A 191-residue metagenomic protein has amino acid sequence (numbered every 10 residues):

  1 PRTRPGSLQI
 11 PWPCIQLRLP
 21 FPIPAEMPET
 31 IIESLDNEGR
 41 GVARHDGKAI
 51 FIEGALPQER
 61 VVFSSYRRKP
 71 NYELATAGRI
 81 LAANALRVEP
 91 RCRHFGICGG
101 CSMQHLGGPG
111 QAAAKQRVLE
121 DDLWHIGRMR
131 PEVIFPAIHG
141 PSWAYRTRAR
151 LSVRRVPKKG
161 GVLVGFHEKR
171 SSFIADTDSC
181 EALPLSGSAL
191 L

Functional and structural regions predicted by a protein language model:
I15-L191: Accessory RNA-recognition modules of RNA-modification enzymes
